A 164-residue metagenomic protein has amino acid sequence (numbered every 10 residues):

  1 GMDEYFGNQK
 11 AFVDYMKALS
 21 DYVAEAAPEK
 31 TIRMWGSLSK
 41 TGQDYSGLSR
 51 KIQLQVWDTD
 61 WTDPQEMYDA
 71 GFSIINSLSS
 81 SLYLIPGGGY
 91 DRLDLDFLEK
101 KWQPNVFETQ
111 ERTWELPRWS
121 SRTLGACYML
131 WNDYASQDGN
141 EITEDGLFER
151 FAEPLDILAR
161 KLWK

Functional and structural regions predicted by a protein language model:
G1-Q53, W57-S73: Active-site neighborhood of glycoside hydrolase catalytic domains
S46-R50, T59-K164: Flexible, acidic glycine-rich loops studded with aromatic residues
